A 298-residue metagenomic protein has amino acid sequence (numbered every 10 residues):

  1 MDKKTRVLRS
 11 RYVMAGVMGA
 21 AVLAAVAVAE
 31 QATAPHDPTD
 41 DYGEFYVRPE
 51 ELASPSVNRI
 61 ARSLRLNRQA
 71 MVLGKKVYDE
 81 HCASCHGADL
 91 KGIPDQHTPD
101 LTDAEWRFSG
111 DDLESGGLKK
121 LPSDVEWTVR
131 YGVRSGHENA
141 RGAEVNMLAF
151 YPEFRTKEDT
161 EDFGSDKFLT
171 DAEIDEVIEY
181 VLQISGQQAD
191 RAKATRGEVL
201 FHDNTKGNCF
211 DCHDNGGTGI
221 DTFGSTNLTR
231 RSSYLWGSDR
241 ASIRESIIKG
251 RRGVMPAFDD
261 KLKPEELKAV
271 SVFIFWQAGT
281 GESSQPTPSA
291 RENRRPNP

Functional and structural regions predicted by a protein language model:
M1-L73, Q96, F108-Y131, A143-L182 (+3 more regions): Periplasmic c-type cytochrome electron-transfer domains
N67-K91, E126, A189-G216, I220 (+4 more regions): Sequence/structural segment immediately N-terminal to covalent heme-attachment motifs in c-type and related
K75, G87, K91-R130, A149-T160 (+4 more regions): Gly/Gly-Pro-rich "capping" loops immediately C-terminal to redox-active cysteine motifs in periplasmic/lumenal
D79, A83, G87, W106 (+7 more regions): Sec-exported extracytoplasmic/periplasmic mature domains
E80, P99, V145, G207 (+2 more regions): Glycine-centered loop/turn positions within well-structured domains that cap or flank conserved ligand/cofactor-binding
R191-R196, T218-T222, T226-P298: Extracytoplasmic/luminal low-complexity segments enriched in Pro/Gly and acidic/polar residues that act as flexible
